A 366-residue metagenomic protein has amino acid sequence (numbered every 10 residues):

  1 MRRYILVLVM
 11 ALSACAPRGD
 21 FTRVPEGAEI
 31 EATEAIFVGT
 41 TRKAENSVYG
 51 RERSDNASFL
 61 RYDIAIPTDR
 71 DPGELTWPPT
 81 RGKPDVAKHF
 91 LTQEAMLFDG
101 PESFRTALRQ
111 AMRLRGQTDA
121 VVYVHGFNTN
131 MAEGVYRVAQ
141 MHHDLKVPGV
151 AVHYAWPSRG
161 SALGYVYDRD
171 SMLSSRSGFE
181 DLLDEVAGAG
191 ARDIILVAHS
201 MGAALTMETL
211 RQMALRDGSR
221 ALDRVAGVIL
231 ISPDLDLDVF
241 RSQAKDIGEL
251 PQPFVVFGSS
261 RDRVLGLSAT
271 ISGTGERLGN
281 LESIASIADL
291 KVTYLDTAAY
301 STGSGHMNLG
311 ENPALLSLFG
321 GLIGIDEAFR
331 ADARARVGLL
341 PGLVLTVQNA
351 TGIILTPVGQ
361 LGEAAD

Functional and structural regions predicted by a protein language model:
R2-V7: Sec-dependent signal peptide recognition, specifically the positively charged N-region followed immediately by
A11-A14: C-terminal motif of bacterial Sec signal peptides marking the signal peptidase cleavage site
A16, D20-M96, L114, V135-A139 (+5 more regions): Lipolytic serine-hydrolase domain surface
D99-R113: Short, charged beta->alpha transition segments
R113-D119: Proline/glycine-enriched tight loop/beta-turn segments at coil->beta junctions that connect or precede beta-strands
V122-G126, H199: The conserved beta1-alpha1 loop
N130-G134: Short substrate-entry loop that stabilizes the transition state in hydrolases
F179, A198, G202, T206: Gly/Ala-rich beta-loop-alpha elbow adjacent to hydrolase catalytic centers
